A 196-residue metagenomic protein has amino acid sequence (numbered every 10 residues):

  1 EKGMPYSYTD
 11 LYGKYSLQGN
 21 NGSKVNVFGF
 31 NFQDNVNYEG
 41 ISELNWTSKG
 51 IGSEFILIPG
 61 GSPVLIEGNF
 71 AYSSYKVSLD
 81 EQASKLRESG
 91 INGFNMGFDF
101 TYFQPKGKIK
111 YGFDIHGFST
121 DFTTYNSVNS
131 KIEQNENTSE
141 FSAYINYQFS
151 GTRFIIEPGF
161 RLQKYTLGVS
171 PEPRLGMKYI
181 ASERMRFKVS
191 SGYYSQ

Functional and structural regions predicted by a protein language model:
K2, D34-N35, S74-L79, R186-Q196: Outer-membrane beta-barrel translocator/channel fold
G3-S7, E43-T47, K76, E88-N92 (+4 more regions): Short sequence motifs at beta-strands and strand-loop junctions characteristic of Gram-negative outer-membrane
T9-G13, N31, K49-S53, N92-F98 (+2 more regions): Hydrophobic, lipid-facing positions within transmembrane beta-strands of outer-membrane proteins
S16-N20, I56-G60, D99-P105, Q148-T152 (+2 more regions): Structural signature of outer-membrane beta-barrel channels/translocons
N21-V25, G61-I66, K106-I109, R153-I156 (+1 more regions): Repeated loop/turn-to-beta-strand initiation elements of outer-membrane beta-barrel proteins
G22-N95, K131-Q134: Flexible loop and strand-edge segments within Gram-negative outer membrane beta-barrel domains
V27-N31, G68-S74, Y111-G117, P158-L162 (+2 more regions): Transmembrane beta-barrel strands of outer-membrane/channel proteins
K106, E133-Q196: Structural signature of Gram-negative outer-membrane beta-barrels, strongest in the C-terminal barrel of TonB-dependent
